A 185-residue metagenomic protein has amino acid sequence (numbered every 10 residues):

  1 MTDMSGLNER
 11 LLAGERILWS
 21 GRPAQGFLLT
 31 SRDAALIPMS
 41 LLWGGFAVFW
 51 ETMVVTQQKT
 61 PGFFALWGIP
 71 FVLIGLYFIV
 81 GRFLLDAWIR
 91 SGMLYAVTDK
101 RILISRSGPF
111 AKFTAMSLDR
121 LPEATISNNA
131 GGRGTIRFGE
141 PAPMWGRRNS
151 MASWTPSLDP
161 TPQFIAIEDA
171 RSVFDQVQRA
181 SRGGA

Functional and structural regions predicted by a protein language model:
M1-R22: Short, charged cytosolic
N8-R10, L94, N128, W154-T155: Short secondary-structure boundary/capping segments
W19, I102, V173: Residue-level signature of catalytic and energy-coupling elements of molecular machines, predominantly ATP/GTP-dependent
R22, S107-P109, I126-N129, P141: Surface loops and adjacent helix of pleckstrin homology
G26-G92: Alpha-helical transmembrane spans
Y77-R120: Conserved beta-hairpin
S117-A130: Pleckstrin homology
N128-A185: A membrane-cytosol interface segment of integral membrane proteins
